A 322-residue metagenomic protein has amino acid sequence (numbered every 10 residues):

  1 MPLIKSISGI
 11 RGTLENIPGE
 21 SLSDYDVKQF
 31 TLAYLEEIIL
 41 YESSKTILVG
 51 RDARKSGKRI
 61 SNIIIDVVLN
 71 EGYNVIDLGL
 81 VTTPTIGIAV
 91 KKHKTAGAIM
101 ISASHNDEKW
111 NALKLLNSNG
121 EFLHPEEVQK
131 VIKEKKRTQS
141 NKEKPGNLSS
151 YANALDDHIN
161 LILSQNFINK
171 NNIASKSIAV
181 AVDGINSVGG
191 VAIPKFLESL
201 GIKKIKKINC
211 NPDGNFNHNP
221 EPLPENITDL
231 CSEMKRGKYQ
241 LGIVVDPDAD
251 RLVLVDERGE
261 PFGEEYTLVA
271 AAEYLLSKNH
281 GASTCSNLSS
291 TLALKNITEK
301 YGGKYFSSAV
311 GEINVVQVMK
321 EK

Functional and structural regions predicted by a protein language model:
M1-E71, N147-A179: An N-terminal, well-structured beta->alpha segment
L3-I4, R11-G12, A174-S199, L288-K322: A structured phosphate/pyrophosphate-recognition subdomain
T13, N111-K235: Gly/Ser/Thr-enriched, mixed-charge loops and adjacent short helices that form phosphate/oxyanion-binding elements
E36, L40, T46-W110, K195-V255: N-terminal small/polar loop signature for handling phosphorylated ligands or for N-terminal nucleophile
L48, G97, A179-A181, C285: Conserved beta-strand elements of the Class I
G57-N62, V128, G190-P194, K295: Short, surface-exposed alpha-helical segments at coil->helix boundaries
L69, L78, K130-N160, S164 (+1 more regions): Proline/glycine-rich low-complexity loops and linkers
L115-S118, V253-E257: Short beta-strand-to-turn element immediately C-terminal to the catalytic PLP-Schiff-base lysine in fold type I
